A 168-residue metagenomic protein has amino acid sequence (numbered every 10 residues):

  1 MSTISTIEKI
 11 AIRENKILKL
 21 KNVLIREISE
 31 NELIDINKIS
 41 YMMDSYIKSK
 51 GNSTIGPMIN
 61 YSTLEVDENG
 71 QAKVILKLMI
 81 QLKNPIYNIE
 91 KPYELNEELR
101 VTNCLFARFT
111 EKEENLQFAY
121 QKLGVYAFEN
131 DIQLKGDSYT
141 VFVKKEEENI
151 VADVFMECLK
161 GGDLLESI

Functional and structural regions predicted by a protein language model:
M1-I168: A solvent-exposed interaction/effector surface
